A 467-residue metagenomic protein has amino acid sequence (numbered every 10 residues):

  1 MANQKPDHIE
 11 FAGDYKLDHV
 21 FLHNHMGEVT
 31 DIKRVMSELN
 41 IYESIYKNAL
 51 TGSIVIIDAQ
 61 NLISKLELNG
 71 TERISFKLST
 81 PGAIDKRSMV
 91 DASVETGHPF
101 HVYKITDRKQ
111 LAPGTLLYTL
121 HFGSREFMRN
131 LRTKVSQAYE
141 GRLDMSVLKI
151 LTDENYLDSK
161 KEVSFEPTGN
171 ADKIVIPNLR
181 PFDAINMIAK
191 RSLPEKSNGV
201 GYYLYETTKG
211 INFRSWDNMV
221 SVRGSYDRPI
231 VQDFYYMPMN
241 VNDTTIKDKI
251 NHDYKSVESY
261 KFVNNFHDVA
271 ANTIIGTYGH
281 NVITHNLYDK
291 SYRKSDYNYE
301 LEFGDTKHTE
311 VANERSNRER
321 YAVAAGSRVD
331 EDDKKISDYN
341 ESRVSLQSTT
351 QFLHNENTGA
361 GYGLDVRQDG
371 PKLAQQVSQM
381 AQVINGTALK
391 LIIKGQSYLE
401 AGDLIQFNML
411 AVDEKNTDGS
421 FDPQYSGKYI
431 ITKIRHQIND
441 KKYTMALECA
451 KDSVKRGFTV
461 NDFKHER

Functional and structural regions predicted by a protein language model:
M1-R132: Assembly/oligomerization scaffold segments
K16-D18, L50-G52, E72, H98 (+7 more regions): Envelope-exposed proteins and targeting segments
N40-L68, Y236-R467: An acidic/polar, Gly/Ser/Thr-rich interaction patch typically located in mid-to-C-terminal regions of proteins
S64, E154, A189-S192, K196 (+1 more regions): Sec/Tat-exported extracytoplasmic proteins
E67, S136, E140-D144, I174-I185 (+1 more regions): Solvent-exposed, acidic/flexible segments
A112, T119-H121, S136-D153: Periplasmic POTRA and POTRA-like interaction domains that precede and scaffold membrane channels/assemblies
L117-L120, E126, S164-Y278, H285-F303: Short beta-strand-centered interaction patches in the first periplasmic/extracellular domains of large envelope
N130-T133, V147-I176: N-terminal export/assembly leaders
